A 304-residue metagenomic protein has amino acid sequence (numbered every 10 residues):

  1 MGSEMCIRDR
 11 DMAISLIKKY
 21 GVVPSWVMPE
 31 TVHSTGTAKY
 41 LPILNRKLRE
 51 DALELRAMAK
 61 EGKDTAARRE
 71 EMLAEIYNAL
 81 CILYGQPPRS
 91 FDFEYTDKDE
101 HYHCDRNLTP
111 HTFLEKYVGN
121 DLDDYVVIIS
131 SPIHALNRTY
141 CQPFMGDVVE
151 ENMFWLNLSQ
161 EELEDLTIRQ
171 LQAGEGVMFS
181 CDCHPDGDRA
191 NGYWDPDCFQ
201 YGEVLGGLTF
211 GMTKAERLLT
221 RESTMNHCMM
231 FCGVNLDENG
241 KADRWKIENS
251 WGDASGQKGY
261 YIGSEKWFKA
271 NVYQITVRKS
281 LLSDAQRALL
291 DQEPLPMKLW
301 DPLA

Functional and structural regions predicted by a protein language model:
M1-C6: Short, small-residue-biased leader/transition segments that mark boundaries at the very start of proteins
R8-S25: Active-site-adjacent structural elements in enzyme catalytic domains
A13, E175, M225-H227, D243 (+1 more regions): Residues that flank catalytic or metal-binding motifs in active/ligand-binding sites
I17, L219-G252: Catalytic nucleophile-His microenvironment captured as a short glycine-rich beta-strand/loop that brackets
P24, M28-P42, R46-E50: Surface-exposed loop and adjacent secondary-structure segments within mature catalytic domains
R49-F144: Aromatic-residue-lined binding/catalytic grooves and analogous aromatic/hydrophobic interfacial grooves in multimeric
E150-N226: Long, positively charged binding patches that form subdomain-scale interaction surfaces for polyanionic ligands
D237-A304: Conserved catalytic-core surface of thiol
